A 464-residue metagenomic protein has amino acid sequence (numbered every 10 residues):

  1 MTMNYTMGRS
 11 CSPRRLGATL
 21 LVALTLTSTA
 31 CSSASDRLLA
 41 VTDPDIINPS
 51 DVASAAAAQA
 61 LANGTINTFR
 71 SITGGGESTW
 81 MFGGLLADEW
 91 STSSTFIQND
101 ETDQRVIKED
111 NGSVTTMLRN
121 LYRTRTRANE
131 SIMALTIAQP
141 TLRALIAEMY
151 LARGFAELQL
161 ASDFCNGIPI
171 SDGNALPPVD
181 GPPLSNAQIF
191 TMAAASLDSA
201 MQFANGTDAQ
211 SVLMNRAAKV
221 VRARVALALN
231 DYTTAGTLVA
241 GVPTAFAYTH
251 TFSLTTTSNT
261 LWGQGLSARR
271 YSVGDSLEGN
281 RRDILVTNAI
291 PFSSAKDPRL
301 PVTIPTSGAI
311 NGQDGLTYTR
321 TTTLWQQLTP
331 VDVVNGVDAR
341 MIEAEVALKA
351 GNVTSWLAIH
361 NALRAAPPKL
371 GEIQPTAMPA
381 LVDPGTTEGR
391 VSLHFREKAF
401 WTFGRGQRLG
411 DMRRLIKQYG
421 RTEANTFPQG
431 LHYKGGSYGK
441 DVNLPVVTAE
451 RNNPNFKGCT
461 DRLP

Functional and structural regions predicted by a protein language model:
T2-L20: Bacterial N-terminal signal peptides that target proteins for export
T19-S28: Bacterial N-terminal signal peptides
C31-W80, I107-Y271, L277, S294-P464: Acidic/polar-rich alpha-helix caps and helix-coil junctions
D88, S93-I97, G167-G173: Short, surface-exposed glycine/acidic/tryptophan-bearing loops
T92-G112: Mid-chain, structured segments of secreted extracytoplasmic proteins
R282, I290, N335: Aromatic (Trp/Tyr) and acidic
